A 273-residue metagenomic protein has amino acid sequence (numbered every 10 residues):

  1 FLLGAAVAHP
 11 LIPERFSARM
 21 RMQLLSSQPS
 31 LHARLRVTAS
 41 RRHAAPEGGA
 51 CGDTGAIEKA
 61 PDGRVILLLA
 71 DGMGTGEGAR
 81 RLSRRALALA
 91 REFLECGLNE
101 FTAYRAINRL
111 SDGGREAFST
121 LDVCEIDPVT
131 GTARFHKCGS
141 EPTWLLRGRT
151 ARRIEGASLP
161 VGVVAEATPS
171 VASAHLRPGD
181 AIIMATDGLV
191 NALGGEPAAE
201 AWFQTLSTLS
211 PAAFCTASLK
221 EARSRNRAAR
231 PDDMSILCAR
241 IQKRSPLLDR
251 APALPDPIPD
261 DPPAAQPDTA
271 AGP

Functional and structural regions predicted by a protein language model:
F1-P29, R80-R149, E155, P169 (+2 more regions): Catalytic core of PPM/PP2C metal-dependent serine/threonine phosphatase domains
P10-M73, G78, R84-A88, A167-S173: N-terminal entry segment of metal-dependent catalytic domains or homologous docking segments
L24-R34, T38, I241-G272: Intrinsically disordered or compositionally simple regulatory linkers and C-terminal tails in signal-transduction
R42-G49, S111-R115, T132, G162-E166: Short, solvent-exposed secondary-structure boundary motifs
G49-D62, F118-L121, R153-G195, R227-P231: Acidic loop->beta-strand submotif enriched in PP2C/PPM serine/threonine phosphatases
V65-L69, F135-H136, I182-A185: Short hydrophobic-aromatic micro-motifs
M73-G74, S140-T143, T150-R152, P160 (+2 more regions): Short, surface-exposed beta-strand-loop junctions and turns on beta-sheet-rich folds
G74-C96, A165, L176, D180-A229 (+2 more regions): Active-site-proximal, acidic helix/loop segment immediately C-terminal to a metal-coordinating Asp/Glu
